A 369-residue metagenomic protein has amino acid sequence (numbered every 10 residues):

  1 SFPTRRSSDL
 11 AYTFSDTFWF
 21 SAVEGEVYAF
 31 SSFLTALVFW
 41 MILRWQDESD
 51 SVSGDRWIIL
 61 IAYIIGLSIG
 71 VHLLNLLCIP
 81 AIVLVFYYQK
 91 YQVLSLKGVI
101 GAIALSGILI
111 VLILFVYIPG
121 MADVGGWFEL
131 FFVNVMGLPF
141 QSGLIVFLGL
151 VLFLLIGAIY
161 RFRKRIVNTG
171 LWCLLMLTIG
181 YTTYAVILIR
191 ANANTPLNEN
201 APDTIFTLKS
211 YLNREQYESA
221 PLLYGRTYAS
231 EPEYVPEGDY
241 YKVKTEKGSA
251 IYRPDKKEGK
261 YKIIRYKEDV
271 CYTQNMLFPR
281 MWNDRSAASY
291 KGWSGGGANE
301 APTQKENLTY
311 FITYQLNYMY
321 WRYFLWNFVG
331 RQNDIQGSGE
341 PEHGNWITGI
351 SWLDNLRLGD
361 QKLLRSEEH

Functional and structural regions predicted by a protein language model:
F2-S7: Short, small-residue-biased leader/transition segments that mark boundaries at the very start of proteins
D9-S32, I65-L73, F115-L138: Aromatic- and kink-enriched transmembrane "portal" helix at the membrane-lumen/periplasm boundary that abuts
G25, A29-W40, I58-I61, L77-P80: Alpha-helical transmembrane segments of multi-pass membrane proteins
F33-L34, L74-F86, V146-V151: Transmembrane-embedded, aromatic-rich helix segments that form part of the hydrophobic channel/pocket engaging
V38-W57, L84-S95: Membrane-interface transmembrane helices that cradle and orient dolichyl/undecaprenyl
W40-R44, V83-Y87, I110-P119, L148-F162: Alpha-helical transmembrane segments
Q92-A104, V135-I145, Y160-L175: Membrane-interfacial entry segments at the cytosolic side of transmembrane helices
A191-E367: Lumenal/periplasmic acceptor-binding loop at the mouth of the active site in multi-pass, GT-C-fold membrane enzymes
